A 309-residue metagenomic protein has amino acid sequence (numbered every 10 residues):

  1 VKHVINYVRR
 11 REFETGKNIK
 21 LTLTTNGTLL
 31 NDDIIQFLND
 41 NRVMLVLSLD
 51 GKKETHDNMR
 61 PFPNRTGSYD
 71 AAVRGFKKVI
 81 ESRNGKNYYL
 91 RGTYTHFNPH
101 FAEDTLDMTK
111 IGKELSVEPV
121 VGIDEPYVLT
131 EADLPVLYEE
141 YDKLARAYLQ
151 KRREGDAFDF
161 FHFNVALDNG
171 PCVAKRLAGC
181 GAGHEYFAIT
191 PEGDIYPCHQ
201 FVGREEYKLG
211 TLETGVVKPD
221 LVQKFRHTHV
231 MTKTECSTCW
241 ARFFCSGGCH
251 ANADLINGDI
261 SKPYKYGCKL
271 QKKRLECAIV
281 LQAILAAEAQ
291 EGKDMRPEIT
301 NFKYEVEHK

Functional and structural regions predicted by a protein language model:
V1-T55, F62-A71, G92-E103: Canonical radical SAM enzyme core domain
E54-V73, K77, E81-Y186, T190 (+1 more regions): Radical SAM enzyme [4Fe-4S]-AdoMet core and its adjacent flexible, acidic and glycine-rich loops/tails across
V136-N169, H199-S246: C-terminal accessory region of radical SAM enzymes
E192, M231-K309: Radical SAM enzyme core and accessory elements
